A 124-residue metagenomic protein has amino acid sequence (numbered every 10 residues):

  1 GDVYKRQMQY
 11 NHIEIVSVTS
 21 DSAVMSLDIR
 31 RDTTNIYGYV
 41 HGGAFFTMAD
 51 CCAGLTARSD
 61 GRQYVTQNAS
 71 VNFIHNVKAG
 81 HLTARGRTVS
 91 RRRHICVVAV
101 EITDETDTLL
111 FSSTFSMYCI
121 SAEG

Functional and structural regions predicted by a protein language model:
G1-Y4: Short, small-residue-biased leader/transition segments that mark boundaries at the very start of proteins
Q9-N11, D21-A23, Q63-A69, G80 (+2 more regions): A generic structural signal for short beta-strands and their flanking turns/coil linkers
Y10-V40: Catalytic strand-loop segment that frames the active site of acyl-thioester-processing enzymes
L27-I29, F73, C119: Hydrophobic residues in beta-strands and at strand termini
Y37-G54, T66: Compact, glycine-rich, soluble single-domain proteins
G54-T83, T88-V89: Hydrophobic beta-strand-centered segment that forms part of the acyl-chain substrate-binding groove
V77-A79, T83-R85, V89-G124: HotDog/MaoC-like acyl-thioester-processing domains
